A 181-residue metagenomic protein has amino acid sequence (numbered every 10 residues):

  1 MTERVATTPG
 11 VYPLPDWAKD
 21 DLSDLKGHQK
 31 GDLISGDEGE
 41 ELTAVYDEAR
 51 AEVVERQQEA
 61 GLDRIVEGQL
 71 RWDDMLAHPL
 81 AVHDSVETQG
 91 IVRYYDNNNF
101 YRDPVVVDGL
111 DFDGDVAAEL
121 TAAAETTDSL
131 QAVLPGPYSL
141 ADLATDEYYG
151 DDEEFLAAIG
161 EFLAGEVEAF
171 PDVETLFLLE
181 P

Functional and structural regions predicted by a protein language model:
M1-P181: Domain-level signal for soluble alpha/beta catalytic cores
